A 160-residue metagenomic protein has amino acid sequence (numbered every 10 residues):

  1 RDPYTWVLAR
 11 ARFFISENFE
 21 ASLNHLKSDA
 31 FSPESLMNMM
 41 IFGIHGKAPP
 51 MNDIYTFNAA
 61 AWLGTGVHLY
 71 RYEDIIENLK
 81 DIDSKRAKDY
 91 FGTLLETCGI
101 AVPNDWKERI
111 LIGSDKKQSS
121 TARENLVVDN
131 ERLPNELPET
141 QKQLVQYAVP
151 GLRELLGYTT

Functional and structural regions predicted by a protein language model:
R1-D105, S120-V127: PAPS-dependent sulfotransferase catalytic domain
W106-T159: PAPS-dependent sulfotransferase catalytic core
